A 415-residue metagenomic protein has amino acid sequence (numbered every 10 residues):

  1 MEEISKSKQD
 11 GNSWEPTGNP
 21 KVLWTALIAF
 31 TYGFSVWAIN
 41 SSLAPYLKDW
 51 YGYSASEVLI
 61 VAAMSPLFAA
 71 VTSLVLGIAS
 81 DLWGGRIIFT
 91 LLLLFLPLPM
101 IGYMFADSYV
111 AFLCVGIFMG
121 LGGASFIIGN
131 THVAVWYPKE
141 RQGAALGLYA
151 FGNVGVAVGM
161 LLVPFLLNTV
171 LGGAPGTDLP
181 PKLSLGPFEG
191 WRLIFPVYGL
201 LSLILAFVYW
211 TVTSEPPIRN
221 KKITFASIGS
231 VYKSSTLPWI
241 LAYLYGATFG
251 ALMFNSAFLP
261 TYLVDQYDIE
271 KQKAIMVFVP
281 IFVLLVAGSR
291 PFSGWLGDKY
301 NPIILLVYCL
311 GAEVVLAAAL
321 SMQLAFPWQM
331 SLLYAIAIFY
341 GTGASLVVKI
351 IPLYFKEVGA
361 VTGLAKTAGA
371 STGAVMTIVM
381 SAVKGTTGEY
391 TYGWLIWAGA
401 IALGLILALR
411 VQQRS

Functional and structural regions predicted by a protein language model:
K21-Y53, L76, N255-P260, M376: Extracytoplasmic
N40-A44, T236-P291: Extracytoplasmic gate region of multi-pass secondary transporters
I60-G77, P280-F292: Central cavity-lining transmembrane alpha-helices of secondary-active solute carriers, predominantly the Major
V71-Y109: Conserved MFS/SLC helix-loop-helix module at the cytosolic interface between two early adjacent transmembrane helices
V115-G152: Cytoplasmic helix-loop-helix junction between adjacent transmembrane helices in 12-TM secondary transporters
G143-L171, K366-M376: Glycine-rich segments within core transmembrane alpha-helices of 12-TM secondary carriers
N168-G172, G199-R219, L407-Q412: C-terminal membrane-cytosol helix-exit motif in multi-pass small-molecule transporters
Y300-V347: C-terminal transmembrane helical hairpin of 12-TM major facilitator-type secondary transporters
